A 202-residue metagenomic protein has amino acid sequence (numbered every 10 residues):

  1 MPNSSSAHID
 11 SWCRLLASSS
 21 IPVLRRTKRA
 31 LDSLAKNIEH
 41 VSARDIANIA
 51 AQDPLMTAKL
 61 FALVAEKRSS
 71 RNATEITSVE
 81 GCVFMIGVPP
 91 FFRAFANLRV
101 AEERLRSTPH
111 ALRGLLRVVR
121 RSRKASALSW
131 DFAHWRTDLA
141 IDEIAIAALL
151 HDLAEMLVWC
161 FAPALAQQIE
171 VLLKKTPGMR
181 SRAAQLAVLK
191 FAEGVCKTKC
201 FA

Functional and structural regions predicted by a protein language model:
M1-E170, K174-A202: Conserved alpha-helical "signature site" that marks functionally important helical segments or helix/loop junctions
